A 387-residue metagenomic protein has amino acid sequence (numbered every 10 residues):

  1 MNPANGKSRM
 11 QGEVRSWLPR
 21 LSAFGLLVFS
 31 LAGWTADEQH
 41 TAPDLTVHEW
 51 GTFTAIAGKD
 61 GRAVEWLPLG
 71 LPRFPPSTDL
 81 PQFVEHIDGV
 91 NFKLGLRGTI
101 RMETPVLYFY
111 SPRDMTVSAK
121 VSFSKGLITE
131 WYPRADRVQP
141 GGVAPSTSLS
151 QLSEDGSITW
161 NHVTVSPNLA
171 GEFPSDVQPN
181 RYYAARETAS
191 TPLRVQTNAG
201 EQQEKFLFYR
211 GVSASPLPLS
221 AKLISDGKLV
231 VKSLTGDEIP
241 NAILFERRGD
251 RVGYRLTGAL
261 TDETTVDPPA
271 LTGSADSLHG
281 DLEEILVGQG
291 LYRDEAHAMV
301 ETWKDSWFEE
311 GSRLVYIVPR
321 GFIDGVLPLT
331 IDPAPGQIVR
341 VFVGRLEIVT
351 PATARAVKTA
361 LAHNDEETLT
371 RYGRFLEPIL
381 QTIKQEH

Functional and structural regions predicted by a protein language model:
M1-W17: N-terminal secretory signal peptides that target proteins for export/translocation
R20-A32: Bacterial N-terminal signal peptides
E38-H387: Protease-labile, long low-complexity intrinsically disordered regions enriched in Pro/Ser/Thr
